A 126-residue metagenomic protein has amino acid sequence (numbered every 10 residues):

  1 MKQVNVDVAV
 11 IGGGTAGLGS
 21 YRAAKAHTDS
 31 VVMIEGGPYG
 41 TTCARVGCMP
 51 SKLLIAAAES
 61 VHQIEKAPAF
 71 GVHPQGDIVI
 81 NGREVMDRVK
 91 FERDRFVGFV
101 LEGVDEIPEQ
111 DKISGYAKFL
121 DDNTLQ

Functional and structural regions predicted by a protein language model:
K2-A16: Beta1/beta-strand and adjacent pyrophosphate-binding region of the FAD-binding site in flavoprotein oxidoreductases
Q3-V6, R22-D29, I34-Q126: Glycine-rich flavin
G19: Short alpha-helical segment within the catalytic ATP-binding CA
